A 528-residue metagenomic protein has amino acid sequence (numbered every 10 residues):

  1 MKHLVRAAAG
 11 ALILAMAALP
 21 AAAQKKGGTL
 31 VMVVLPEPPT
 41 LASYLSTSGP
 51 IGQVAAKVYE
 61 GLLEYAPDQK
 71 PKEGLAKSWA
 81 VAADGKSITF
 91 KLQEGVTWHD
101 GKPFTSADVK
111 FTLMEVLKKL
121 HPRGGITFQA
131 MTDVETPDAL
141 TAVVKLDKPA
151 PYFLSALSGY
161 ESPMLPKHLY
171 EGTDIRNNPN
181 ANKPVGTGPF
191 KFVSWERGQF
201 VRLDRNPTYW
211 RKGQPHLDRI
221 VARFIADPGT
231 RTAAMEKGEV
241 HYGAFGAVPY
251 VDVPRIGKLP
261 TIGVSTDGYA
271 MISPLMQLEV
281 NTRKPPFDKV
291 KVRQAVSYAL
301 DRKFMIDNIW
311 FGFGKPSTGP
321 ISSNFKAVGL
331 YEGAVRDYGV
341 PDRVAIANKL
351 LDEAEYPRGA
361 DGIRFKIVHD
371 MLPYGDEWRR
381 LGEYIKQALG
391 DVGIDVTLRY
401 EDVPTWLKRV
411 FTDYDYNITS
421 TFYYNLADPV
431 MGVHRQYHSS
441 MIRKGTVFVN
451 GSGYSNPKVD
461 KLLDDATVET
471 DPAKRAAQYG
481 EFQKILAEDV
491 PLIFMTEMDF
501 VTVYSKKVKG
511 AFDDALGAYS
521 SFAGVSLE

Functional and structural regions predicted by a protein language model:
K25, K91, G125-Y170, S194-E196: Surface-exposed binding/hinge segments that line and control ligand-binding clefts or catalytic entry sites
M32, G101, Y242, G257 (+3 more regions): Periplasmic binding protein-like
V33-A83, M114, K183-T187, L516: N-terminal lobe/hinge region of extracytoplasmic solute-binding protein
K70, S158-P215, R219, A345 (+1 more regions): Gly/Pro-rich hinge or "lid" segments in bacterial periplasmic/extracellular proteins
V116, D133-V134, V193-D204, V221-K284 (+2 more regions): Extracellular/periplasmic solute-recognition and catalytic clefts
K291, I306, D395-W406, T412-Y414 (+2 more regions): Extracytoplasmic/peripheral linker and loop segments enriched in polar/acidic and small residues with frequent Thr/Pro
P316-A354, P373-L381: Structural transition elements
T502-E528: Long beta-strand-rich cores associated with HINT superfamily self-processing modules
